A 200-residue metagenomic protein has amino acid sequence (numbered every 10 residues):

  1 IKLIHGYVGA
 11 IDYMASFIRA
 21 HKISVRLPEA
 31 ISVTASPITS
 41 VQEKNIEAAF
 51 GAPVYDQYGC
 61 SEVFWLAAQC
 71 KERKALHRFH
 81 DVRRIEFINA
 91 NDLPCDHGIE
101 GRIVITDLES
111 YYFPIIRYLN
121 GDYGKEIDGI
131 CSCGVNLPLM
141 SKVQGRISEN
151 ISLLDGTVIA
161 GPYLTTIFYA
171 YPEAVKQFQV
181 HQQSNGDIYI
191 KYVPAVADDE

Functional and structural regions predicted by a protein language model:
I1-E200: Active-site glycine/GP-rich loop and adjacent strand/helix microenvironment that borders small-molecule binding pockets
